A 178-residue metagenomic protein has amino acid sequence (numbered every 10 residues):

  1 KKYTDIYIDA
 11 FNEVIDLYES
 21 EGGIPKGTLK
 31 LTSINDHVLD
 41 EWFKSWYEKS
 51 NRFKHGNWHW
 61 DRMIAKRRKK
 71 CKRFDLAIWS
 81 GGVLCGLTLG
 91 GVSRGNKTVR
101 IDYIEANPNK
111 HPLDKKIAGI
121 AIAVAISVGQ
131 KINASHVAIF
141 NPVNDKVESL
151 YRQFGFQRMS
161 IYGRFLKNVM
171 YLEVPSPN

Functional and structural regions predicted by a protein language model:
K1-K115, S127-A138, R152-N178: Non-catalytic substrate-recognition and accessory regions of acyl/acetyltransferase enzymes
A121-I126, P142-V143, Y151-R152: Eukaryote-skewed repeat-based solenoidal scaffolds used as protein-protein interaction platforms, primarily
V143-N144, F165: Conserved beta-strand edge residues that scaffold enzyme active sites
